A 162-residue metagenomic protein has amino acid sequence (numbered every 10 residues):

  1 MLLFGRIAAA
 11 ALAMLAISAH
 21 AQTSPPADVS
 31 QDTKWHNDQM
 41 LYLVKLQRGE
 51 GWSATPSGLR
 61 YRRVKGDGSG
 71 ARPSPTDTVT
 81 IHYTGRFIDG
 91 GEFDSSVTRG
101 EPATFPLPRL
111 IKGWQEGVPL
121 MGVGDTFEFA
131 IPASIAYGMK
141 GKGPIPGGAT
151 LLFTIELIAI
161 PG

Functional and structural regions predicted by a protein language model:
L2-A8, L12-L15, A19-G162: Cross-family detector of peptidyl-prolyl cis-trans isomerase
